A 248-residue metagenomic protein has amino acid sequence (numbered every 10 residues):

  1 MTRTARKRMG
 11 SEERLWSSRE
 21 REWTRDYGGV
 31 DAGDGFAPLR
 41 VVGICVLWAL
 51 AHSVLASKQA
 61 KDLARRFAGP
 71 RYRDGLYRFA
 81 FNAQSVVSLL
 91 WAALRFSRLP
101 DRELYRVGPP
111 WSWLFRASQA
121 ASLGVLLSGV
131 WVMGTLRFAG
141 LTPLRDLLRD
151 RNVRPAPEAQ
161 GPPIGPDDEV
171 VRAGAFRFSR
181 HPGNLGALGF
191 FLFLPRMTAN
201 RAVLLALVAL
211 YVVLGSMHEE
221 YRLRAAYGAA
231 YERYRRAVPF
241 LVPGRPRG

Functional and structural regions predicted by a protein language model:
M1-E13: Extreme N-terminal basic, low-complexity initiation segments that serve as generic localization/processing leaders
G29, G33-A51, G165-G248: Hydrophobic transmembrane alpha-helices
C45-S57, W91-A92, Q119-E158, V208-L223: Transmembrane alpha-helical segments that form the membrane-embedded catalytic/substrate-channel core of multi-pass
K58-G69, F138-P166, Y221-P243: Cytosolic, membrane-interface loops and tails of multi-pass inner-membrane proteins
A64-Q84, Y105-W111: Juxtamembrane helix-capping/reentrant segments at transmembrane boundaries
A80-F96: A generic, lipid-embedded transmembrane alpha helix
N82, S112-G124, A175-G186: Membrane-interface loop-to-helix entry segments
